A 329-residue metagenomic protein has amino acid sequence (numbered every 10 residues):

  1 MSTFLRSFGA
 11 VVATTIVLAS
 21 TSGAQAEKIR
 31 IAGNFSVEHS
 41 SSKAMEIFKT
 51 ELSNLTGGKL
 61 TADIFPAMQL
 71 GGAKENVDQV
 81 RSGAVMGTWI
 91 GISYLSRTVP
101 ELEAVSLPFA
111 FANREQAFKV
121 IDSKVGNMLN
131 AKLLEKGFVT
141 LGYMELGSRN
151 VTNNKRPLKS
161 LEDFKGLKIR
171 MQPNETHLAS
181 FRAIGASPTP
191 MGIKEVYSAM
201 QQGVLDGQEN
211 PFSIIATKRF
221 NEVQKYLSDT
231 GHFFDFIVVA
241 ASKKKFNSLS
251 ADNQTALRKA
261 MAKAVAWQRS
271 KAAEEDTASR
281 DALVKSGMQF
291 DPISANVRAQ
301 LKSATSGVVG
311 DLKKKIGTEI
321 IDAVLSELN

Functional and structural regions predicted by a protein language model:
M1-S7: Positively charged n-region of N-terminal signal peptides that target proteins for export
G9-A19: Bacterial N-terminal signal peptides
L18-A26: Sec/Tat signal peptide C-region and signal peptidase I cleavage site
A26-Q116, K124-V125, A131-N329: N-terminal secretory/targeting leader peptides
